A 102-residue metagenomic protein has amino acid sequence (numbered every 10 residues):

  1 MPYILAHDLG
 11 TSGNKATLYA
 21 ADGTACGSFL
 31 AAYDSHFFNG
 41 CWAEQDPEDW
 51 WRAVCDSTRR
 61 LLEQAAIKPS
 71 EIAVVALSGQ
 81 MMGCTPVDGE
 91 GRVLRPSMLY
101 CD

Functional and structural regions predicted by a protein language model:
M1-P96: N-terminal glycine/serine-rich phosphate-binding loop of ATP-dependent small-molecule kinases, especially carbohydrate
D102: Carbohydrate-associated surface elements
